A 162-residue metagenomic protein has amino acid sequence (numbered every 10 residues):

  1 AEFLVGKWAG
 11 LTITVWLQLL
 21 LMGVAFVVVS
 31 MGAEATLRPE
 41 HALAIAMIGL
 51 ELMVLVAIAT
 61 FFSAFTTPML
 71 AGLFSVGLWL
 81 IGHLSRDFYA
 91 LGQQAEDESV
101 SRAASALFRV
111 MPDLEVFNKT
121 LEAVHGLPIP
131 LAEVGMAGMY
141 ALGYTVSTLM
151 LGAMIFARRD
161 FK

Functional and structural regions predicted by a protein language model:
A1-V5, F156: Alpha-helix N-cap/helix-start motif at helix boundaries, enriched for small hydrophobics
L4-P68, L91, S105, L131: Secretory targeting signals
L70, S75-M154: Terminal transmembrane helical anchor/hairpin motif
R158-K162: Short cytosolic juxtamembrane segments of multi-pass membrane proteins
